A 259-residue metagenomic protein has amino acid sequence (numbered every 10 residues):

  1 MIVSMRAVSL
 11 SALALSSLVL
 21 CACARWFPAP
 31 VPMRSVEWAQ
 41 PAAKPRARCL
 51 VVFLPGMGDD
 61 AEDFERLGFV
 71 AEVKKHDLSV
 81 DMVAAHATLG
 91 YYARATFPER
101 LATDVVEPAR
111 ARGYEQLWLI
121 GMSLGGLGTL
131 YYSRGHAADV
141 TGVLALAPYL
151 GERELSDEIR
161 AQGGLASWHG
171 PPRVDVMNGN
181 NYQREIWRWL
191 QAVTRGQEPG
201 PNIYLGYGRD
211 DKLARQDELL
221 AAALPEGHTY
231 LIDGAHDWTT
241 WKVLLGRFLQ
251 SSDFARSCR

Functional and structural regions predicted by a protein language model:
I2-A12: Bacterial N-terminal signal peptides that target proteins for export
S16-S17: Residue-level signal for mature regions of secreted extracellular proteins and peptides
L20-A22: C-terminal motif of bacterial Sec signal peptides marking the signal peptidase cleavage site
A24-R259: Non-catalytic cap/lid and distal C-terminal segments of serine-dependent acyl enzymes
